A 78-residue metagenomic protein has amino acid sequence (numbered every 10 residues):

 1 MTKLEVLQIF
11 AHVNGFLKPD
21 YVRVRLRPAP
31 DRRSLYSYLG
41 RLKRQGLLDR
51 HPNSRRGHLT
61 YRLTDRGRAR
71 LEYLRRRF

Functional and structural regions predicted by a protein language model:
M1-Q8, V13, R66: Short alpha-helical segments that sit at the start of domains
L4, P19-D20, Y36, Q45: Short amphipathic alpha-helical segments
G15-L26: Short acidic, hydrophobic short linear motifs in intrinsically disordered regions
A29-R44, H58: Short amphipathic alpha-helical interaction segments
K43-N53: A short, conserved structural fragment
P52-T60: Short, Lys/Arg-rich nucleic-acid/phosphate-binding segment
D65-F78: Short, amphipathic alpha-helical interaction segments positioned at domain boundaries
